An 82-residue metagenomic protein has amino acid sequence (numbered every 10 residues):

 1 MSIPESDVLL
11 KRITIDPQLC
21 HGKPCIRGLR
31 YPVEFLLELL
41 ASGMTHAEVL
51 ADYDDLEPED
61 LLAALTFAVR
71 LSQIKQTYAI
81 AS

Functional and structural regions predicted by a protein language model:
M1-L9, A79-S82: Intrinsically disordered, low-complexity and often Lys/Arg-enriched segments
D7-A47: A short, structured beta-strand/loop element
Y31-S82: Long, charge-rich, low-complexity alpha-helical segments
